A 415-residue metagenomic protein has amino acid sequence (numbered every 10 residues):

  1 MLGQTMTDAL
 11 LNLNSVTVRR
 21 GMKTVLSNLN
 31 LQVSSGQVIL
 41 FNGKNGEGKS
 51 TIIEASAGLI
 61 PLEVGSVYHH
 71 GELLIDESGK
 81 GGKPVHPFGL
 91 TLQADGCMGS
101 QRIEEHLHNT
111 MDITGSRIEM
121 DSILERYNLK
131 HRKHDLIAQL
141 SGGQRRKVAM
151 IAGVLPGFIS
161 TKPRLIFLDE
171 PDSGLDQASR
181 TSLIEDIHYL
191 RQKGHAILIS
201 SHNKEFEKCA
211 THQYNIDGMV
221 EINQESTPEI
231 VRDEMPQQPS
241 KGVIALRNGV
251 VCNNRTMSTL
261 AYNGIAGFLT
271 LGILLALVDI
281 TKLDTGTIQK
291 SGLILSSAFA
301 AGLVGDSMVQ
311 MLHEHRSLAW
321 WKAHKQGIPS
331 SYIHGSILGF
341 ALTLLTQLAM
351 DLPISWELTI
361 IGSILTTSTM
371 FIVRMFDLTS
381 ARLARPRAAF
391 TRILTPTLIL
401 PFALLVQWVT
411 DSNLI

Functional and structural regions predicted by a protein language model:
L2-L29, S78: A short, flexible loop at the N-terminus of ABC-type nucleotide-binding domains that lies
N42-K44: The feature captures the beta-strand-to-loop junction immediately N-terminal to the Walker
A57: Helix-to-loop junction immediately C-terminal to a conserved catalytic motif
G65-E77, G82-P84: Conserved ABC transporter NBD signature motif
A94-D95, G99-G115, E119: Q-loop/switch helix immediately C-terminal to the Walker
R117-R132: Conserved ABC ATPase "signature" region
D169, L175-D176: ABC-family nucleotide-binding domains
T287-V309, S368: Long, hydrophobic alpha-helical segments
